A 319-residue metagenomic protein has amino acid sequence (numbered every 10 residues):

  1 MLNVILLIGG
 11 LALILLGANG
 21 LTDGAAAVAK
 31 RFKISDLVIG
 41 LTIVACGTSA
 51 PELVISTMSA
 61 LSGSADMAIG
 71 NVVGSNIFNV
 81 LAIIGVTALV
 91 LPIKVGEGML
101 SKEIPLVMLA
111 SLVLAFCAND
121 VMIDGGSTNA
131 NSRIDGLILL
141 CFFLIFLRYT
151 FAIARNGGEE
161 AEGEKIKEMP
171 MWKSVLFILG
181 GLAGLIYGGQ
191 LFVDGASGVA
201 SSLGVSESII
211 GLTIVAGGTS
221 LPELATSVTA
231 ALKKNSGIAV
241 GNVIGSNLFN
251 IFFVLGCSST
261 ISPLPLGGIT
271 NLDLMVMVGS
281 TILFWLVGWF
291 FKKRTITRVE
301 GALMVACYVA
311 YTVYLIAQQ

Functional and structural regions predicted by a protein language model:
M1-Q319: Hydrophobic alpha-helical segments, chiefly the membrane-spanning helices and signal/signal-anchor peptides
